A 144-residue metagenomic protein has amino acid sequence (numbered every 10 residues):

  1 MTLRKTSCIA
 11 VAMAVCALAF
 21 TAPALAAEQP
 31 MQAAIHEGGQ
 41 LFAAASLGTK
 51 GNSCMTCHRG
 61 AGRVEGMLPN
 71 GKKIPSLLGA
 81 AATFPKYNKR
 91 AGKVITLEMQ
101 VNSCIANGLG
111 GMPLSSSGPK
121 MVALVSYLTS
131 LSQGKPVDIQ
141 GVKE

Functional and structural regions predicted by a protein language model:
T2-A12: Bacterial N-terminal signal peptides that target proteins for export
V15-A17: Classic N-terminal secretory signal peptides
F20-A26: Sec/Tat signal peptide C-region and signal peptidase I cleavage site
A26-A33, A44-E144: Electron-transfer interface patches adjacent to heme c in soluble/periplasmic c-type cytochromes and di-/multiheme
